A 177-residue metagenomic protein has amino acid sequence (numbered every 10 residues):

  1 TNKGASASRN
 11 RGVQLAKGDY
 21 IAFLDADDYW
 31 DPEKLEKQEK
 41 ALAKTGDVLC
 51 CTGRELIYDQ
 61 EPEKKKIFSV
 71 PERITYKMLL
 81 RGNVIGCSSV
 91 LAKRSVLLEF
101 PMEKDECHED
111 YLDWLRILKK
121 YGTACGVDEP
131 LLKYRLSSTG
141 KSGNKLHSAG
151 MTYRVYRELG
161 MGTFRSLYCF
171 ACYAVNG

Functional and structural regions predicted by a protein language model:
T1-A16, K37: Glycine-rich, basic loop-to-helix element that forms the pyrophosphate-binding segment of sugar-nucleotide handling
Q14, S69-H147: Conserved nucleotide-sugar donor-binding catalytic segment
K17, D31-P32, K93: GHKL-family ATP-binding catalytic core of two-component histidine kinases
G18, T45-D47, Y121-G122: Short, high-confidence coil segments that cap the C-terminus of an alpha-helix and link into the following beta-strand
I21: Short aromatic/hydrophobic "clamp" motif used to bind/position activated sugar donors
D25-Y29: The conserved acidic donor/metal-binding loop of glycosyltransferases
E33-K65: Conserved donor NDP-sugar-binding/catalytic core segment of glycosyltransferases
A124, S138-G177: Non-catalytic, C-terminal membrane-associated alpha-helical segments of glycosyltransferases
